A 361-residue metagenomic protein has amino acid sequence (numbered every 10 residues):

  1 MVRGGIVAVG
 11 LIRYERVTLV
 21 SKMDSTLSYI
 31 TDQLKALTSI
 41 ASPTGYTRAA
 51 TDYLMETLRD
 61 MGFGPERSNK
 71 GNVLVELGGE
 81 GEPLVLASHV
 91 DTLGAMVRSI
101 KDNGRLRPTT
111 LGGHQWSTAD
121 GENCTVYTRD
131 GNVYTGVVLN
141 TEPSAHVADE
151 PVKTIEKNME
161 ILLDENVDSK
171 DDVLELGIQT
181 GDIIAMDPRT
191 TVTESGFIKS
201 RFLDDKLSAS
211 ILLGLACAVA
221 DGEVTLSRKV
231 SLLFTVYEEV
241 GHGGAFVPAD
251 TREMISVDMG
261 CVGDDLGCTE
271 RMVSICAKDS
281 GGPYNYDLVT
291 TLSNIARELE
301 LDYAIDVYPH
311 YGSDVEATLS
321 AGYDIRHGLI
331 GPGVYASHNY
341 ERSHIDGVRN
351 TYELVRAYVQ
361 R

Functional and structural regions predicted by a protein language model:
V2-R361: N-terminal hydrophobic/helix-forming segments and targeting peptides
